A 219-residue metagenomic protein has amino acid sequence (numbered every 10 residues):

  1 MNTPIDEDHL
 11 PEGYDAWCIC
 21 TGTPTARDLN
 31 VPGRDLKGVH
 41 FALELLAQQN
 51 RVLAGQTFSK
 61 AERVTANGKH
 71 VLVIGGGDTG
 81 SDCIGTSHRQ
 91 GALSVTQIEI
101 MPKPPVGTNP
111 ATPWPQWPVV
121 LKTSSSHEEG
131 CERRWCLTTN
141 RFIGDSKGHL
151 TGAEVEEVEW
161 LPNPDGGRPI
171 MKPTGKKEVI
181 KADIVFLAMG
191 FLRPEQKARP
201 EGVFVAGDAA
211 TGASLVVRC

Functional and structural regions predicted by a protein language model:
M1-C219: Residues forming the flavin
